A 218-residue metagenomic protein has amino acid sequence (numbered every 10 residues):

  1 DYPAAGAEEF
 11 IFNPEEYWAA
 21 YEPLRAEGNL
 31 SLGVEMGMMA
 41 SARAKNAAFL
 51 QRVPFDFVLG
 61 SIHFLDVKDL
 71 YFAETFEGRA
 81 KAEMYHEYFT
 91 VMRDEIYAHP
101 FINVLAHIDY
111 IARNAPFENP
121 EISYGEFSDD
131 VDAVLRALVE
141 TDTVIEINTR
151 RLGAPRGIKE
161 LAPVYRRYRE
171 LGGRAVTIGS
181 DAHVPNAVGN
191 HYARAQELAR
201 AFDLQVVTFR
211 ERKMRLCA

Functional and structural regions predicted by a protein language model:
D1, G33-M39, H63-L65, D109-R113 (+3 more regions): Active-site beta-loop-alpha junctions enriched in small/polar residues
D1-H86, T90, A187: A metal-dependent hydrolase metal-coordination microenvironment
P14, M38, F55-F57, Y88-F89 (+5 more regions): Broad hydrophobic/π-residue packing in well-ordered secondary structure
E15-E27, A47-L59, I96-P100, A133-D142 (+2 more regions): Acidic (Asp/Glu)-rich catalytic clusters
A19, E118-A218: Charged catalytic cores and adjacent phosphate/nucleic-acid-binding surfaces used for phosphate/nucleic-acid chemistry
N29-G33, D56-L59, N103-L105, D142-E146 (+2 more regions): Structural preference for beta-strand elements that scaffold enzyme active sites
N29-G33, D66-A73, V91-H99, V139-V144 (+2 more regions): Low-complexity, flexible helical/coil segments
V53-A137, V144-K159: Divalent metal-binding pocket/active-site signature
